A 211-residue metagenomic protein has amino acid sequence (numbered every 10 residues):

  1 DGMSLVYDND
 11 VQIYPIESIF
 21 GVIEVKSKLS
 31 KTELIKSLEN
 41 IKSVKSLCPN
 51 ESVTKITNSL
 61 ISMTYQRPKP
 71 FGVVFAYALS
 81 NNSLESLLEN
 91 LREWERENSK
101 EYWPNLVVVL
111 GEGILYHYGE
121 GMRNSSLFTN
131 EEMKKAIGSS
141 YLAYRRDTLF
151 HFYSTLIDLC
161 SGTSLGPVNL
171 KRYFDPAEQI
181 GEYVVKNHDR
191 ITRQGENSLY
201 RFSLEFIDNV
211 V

Functional and structural regions predicted by a protein language model:
G2-V211: Intrinsically disordered, low-complexity Ser/Thr/Pro/Gly-rich regulatory segments
